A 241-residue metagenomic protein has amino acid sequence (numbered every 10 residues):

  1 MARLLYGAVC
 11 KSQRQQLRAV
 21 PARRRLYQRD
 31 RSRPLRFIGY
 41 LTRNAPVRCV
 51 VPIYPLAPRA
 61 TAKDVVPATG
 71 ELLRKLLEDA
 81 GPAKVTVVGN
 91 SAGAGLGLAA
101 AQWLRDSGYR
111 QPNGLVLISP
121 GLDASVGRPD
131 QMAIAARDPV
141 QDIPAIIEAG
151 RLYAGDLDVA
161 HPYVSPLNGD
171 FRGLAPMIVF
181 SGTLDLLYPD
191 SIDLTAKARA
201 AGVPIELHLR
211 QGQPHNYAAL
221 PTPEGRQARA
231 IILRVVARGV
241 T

Functional and structural regions predicted by a protein language model:
M1-T241: Alpha/beta-hydrolase superfamily serine-hydrolase fold, recognizing
